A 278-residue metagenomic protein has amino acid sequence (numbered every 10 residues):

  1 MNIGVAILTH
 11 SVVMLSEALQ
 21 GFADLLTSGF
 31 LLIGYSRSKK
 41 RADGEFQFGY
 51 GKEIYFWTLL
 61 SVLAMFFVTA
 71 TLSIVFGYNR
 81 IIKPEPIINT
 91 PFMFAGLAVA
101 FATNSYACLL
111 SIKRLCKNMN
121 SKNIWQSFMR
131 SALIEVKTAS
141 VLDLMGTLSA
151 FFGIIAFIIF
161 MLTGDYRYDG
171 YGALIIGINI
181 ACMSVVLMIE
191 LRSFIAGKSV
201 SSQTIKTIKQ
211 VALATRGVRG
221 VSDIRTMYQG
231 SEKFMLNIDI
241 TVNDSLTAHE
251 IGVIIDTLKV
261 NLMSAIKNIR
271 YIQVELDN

Functional and structural regions predicted by a protein language model:
M1-S11, S73-G77, I155: Membrane-embedded alpha-helical segments in integral membrane proteins
I3, T9, G21-L32, V99-I112: Hydrophobic alpha-helical membrane-embedded segments
L8, L15, L19-D24, G49-W57 (+1 more regions): Generic structural signal for well-ordered secondary structure
L8-V13, T163-R167: Transmembrane helix interruption/hinge and helix-loop junction motifs
T9-K40, K137-F151: Acidic (Asp/Glu-rich) catalytic motifs at the cytosolic membrane interface
Y35-E53: Aspartate-rich (DDxxD/NDxxD/DxxxD) Mg2+/diphosphate-binding motifs and their adjoining helix-loop segments
K52-N278: Alpha-helical transmembrane segments and adjacent TM-loop junctions that form the membrane-embedded core of multi-pass
